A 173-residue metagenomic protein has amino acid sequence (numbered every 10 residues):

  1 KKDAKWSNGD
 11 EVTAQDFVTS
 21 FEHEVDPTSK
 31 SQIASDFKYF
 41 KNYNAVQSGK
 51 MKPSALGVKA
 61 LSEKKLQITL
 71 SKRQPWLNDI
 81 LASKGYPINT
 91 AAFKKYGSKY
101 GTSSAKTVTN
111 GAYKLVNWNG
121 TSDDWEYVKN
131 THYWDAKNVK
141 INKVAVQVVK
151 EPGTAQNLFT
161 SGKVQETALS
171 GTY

Functional and structural regions predicted by a protein language model:
K1-I33, Q67, S161: Aromatic- and charge-enriched surface segment that lines or borders ligand/interaction sites
K2-N8, S54-L56, V144-A145: Second-shell loop/turn segments in exported
D3, F17, E22, E63-K64 (+6 more regions): Solvent-exposed coil/turn segments that connect beta secondary-structure elements in extracytoplasmic/periplasmic
V12, D16-H23, K38, P53 (+5 more regions): Extracytoplasmic/secreted proteins, especially bacterial periplasmic and envelope-associated proteins
D16-V18, I33-A91: Surface-exposed binding/hinge segments that line and control ligand-binding clefts or catalytic entry sites
L70-V139, K143: Gly/Pro-rich hinge or "lid" segments in bacterial periplasmic/extracellular proteins
H132-Y173: Ligand-site clamp/hinge motif
